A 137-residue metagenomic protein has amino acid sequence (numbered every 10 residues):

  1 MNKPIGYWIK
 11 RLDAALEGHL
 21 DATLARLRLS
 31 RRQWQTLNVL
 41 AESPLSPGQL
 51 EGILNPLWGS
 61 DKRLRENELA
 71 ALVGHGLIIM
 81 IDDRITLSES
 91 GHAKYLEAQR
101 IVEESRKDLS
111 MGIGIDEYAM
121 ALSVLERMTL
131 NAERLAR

Functional and structural regions predicted by a protein language model:
M1-L16, R31-V39: Conserved N-terminal beta-strand and adjoining loop/helix that marks the start of the Nudix/MutT-like hydrolase domain
E17, D21, E103-R106, S110 (+1 more regions): Structural signal for well-ordered, non-membrane alpha-helices
G18-L64, L69: N-terminal helix-turn-helix DNA-binding core of bacterial DNA-binding proteins
L45-P47, A119-R137: C-terminal regulatory/oligomerization modules of transcriptional regulators
A70-S123: Charged, amphipathic alpha-helical coiled-coil/dimerization segments
